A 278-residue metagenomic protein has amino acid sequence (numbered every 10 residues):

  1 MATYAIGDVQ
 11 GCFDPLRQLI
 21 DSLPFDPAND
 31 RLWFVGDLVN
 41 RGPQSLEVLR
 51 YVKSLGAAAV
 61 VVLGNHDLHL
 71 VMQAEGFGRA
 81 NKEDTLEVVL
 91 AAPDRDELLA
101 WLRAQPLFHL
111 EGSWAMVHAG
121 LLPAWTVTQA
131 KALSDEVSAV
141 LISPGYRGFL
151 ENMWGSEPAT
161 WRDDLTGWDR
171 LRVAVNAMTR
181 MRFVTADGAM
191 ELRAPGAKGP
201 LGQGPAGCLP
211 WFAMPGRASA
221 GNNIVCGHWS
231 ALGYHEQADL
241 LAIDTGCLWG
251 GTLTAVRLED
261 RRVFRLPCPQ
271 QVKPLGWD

Functional and structural regions predicted by a protein language model:
M1-L55, L68: N-terminal active-site segment of His-dependent metallophosphoesterases
A2-Q10, W114-G120, A242-I243: Active-site-proximal beta-strand elements of phosphoester/diester hydrolases
T3, D30, A59, W114 (+2 more regions): Short, conserved active-site loop motifs that form the nucleotide-linked donor/cofactor pocket
I6-G7, W33-G36, V61-G64, I224-G227 (+2 more regions): Active-site neighborhood of phospho(di)ester-bond hydrolases with catalytic His/Asp-centered motifs
V9, D37-V39, H66-D67, A119-L121 (+3 more regions): Active-site metal-binding loops of divalent metal-dependent hydrolases
C12-D14, N40-P43, H66-M72, H109 (+3 more regions): Active-site environment of divalent metal-dependent phosphoester hydrolases
L46-L49, S54-D169: Active-site neighborhood of divalent metal-dependent phosphoester bond hydrolases
K131-D278: Acidic, His/Gly-rich catalytic cores of divalent-metal-dependent hydrolytic chemistry
